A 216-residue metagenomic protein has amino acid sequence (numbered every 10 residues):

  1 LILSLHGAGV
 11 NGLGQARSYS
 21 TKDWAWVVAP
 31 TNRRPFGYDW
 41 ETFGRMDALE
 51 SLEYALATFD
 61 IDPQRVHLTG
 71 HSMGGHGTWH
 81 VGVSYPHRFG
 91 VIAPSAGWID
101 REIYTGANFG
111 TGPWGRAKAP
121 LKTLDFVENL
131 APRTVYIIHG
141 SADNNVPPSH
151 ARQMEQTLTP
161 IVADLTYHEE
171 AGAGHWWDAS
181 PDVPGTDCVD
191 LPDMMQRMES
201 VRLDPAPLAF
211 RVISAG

Functional and structural regions predicted by a protein language model:
L1-T58: Active-site machinery of serine-nucleophile hydrolases
S4, L68-G70, S95, I138: Short beta-strand immediately N-terminal to the catalytic nucleophile in serine-hydrolase-like folds
G7, G14, H87-R133: Mobile cap/lid helix-loop segments that gate and shape the active-site cleft of serine hydrolases
G37-M73, V83-F89, N129: Gly/Ser-rich "nucleophile elbow"/oxyanion-hole loop immediately N-terminal to the catalytic nucleophile in hydrolases
T69-T78, D143: Gly/Ala-rich beta-loop-alpha elbow adjacent to hydrolase catalytic centers
L130, Y136-H139, D143: Short beta-strand/loop motif that positions the catalytic acidic residue of the alpha/beta-hydrolase fold
N145-H150: Conserved alpha/beta-hydrolase "acid-adjacent" motif
Q156, P160-G216: Alpha/beta-hydrolase-fold serine-hydrolase catalytic core, especially in secreted/extracellular enzymes
